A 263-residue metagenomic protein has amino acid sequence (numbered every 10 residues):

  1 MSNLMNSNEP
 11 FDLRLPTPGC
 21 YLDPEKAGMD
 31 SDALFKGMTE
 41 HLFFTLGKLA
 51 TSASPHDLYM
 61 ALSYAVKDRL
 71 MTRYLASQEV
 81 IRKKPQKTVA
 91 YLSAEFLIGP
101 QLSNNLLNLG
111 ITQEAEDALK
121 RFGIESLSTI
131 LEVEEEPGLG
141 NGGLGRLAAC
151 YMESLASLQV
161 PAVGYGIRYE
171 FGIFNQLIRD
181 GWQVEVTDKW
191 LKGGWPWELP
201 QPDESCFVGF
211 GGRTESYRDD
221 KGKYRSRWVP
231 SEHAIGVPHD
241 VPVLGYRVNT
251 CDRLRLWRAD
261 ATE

Functional and structural regions predicted by a protein language model:
S2-E263: A conserved ligand/cofactor-binding region detector
